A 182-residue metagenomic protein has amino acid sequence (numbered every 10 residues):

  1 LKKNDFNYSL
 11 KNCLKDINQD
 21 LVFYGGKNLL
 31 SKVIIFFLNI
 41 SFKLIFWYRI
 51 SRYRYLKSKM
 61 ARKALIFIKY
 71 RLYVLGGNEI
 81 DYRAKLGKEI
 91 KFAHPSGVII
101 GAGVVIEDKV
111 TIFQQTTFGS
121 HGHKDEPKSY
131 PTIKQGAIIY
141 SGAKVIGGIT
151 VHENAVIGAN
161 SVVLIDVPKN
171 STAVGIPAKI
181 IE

Functional and structural regions predicted by a protein language model:
L1-G76: Terminal amphipathic alpha-helical/low-complexity segments used for targeting or macromolecular assembly
G76, Y82, G87-K88, A93-S96 (+12 more regions): Left-handed beta-helix
